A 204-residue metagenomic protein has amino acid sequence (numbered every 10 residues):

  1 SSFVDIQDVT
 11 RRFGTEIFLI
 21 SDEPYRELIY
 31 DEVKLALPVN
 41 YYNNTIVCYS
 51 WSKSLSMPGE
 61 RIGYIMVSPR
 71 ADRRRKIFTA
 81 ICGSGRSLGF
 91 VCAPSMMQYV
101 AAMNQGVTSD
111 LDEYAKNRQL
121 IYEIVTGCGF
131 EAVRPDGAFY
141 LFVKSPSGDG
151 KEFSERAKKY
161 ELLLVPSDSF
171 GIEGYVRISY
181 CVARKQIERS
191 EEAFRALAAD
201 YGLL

Functional and structural regions predicted by a protein language model:
S1-L204: PLP-dependent class I/II
